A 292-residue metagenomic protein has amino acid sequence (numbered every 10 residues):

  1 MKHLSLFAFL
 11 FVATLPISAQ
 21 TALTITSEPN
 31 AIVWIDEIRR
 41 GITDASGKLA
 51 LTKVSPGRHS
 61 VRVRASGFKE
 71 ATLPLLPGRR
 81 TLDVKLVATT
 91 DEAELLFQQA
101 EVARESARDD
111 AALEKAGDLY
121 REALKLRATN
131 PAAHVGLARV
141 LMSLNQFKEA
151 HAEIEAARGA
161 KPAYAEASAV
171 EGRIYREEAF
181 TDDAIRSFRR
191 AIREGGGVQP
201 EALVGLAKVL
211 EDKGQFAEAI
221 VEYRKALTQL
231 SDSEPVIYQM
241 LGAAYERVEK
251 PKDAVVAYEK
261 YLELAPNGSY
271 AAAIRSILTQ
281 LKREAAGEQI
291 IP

Functional and structural regions predicted by a protein language model:
I38-K48: Short, acidic Ser/Thr/Gly-rich low-complexity loop/linker segments typical of extracellular and cell-surface proteins
R58, R62-T72: A short, solvent-exposed loop/turn motif at the edges and junctions of modular extracellular/periplasmic domains
E92-A132, G136-R139, S143: Alpha-helical segment of the N-proximal tetratricopeptide repeat
L126, G159-A160, E194-G195, Q229-L230 (+1 more regions): Structural marker of alpha-solenoid helical repeat scaffolds
G136, V170, G205, Q239-M240 (+1 more regions): Canonical tetratricopeptide repeat
